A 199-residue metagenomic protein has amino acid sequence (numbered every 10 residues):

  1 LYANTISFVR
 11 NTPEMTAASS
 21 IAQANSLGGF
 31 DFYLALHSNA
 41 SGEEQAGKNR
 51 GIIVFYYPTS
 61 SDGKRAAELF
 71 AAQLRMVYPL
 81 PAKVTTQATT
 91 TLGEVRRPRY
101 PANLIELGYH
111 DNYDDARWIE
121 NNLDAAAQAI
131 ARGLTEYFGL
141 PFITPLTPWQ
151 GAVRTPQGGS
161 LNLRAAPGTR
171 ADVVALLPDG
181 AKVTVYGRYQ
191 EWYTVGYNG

Functional and structural regions predicted by a protein language model:
L1-S61: Catalytic-core regions of hydrolytic enzymes
P13-A17, S38-E44, T59-D62, M76-P81 (+3 more regions): Solvent-exposed loop/turn segments at secondary-structure junctions within structured extracellular/periplasmic domains
A17-I21, G51, K64-A71, L92 (+3 more regions): Extracytoplasmic/secreted envelope proteins and their assembly/folding machinery, especially bacterial periplasmic
N25-G28, A46-K48, V95-R99, T155 (+2 more regions): Extracellular/periplasmic catalytic domains that process cell-envelope and extracellular macromolecules
Y33-G42, T85-P145: Active-site-adjacent mobile loop/cap segments within catalytic or ligand-binding domains
I143-N162, A175-D179, G187-Y189: SH3-family beta-barrel domains
P167-D172: Short alpha-helix capping/helix-loop boundary micro-motifs
G180, Y193-Y197: SH3/SH3-like beta-barrel fold
